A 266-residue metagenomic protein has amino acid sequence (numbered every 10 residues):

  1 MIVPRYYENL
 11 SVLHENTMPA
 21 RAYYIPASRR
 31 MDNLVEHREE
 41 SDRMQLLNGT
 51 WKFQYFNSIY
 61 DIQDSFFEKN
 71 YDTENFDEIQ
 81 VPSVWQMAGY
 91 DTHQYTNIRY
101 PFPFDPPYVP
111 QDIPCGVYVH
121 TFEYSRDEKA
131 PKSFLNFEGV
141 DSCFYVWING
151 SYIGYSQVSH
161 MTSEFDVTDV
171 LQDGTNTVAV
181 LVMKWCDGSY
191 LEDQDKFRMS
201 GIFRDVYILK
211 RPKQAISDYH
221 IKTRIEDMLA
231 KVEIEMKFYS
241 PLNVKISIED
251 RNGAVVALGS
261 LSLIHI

Functional and structural regions predicted by a protein language model:
I2-I79: Hydrophobic alpha-helical membrane-insertion signals
I2-M18, N33, H37-R38, K52-F56 (+5 more regions): Accessory beta-strand-rich segments of carbohydrate-active enzymes
N70-P103: Aromatic- and Gly/Pro-rich amphipathic surface segment
S133, M228-I234: Structural beta-strand segments of beta-rich domains
K222-M228: Short, solvent-exposed loop/linker segments at the N-terminal edge of repeated beta-sheet extracellular domains
V256-G259: Beta-rich carbohydrate-recognition and catalytic domains
I264-I266: Conserved small/polar residues in nucleotide/adenosyl-binding loops
